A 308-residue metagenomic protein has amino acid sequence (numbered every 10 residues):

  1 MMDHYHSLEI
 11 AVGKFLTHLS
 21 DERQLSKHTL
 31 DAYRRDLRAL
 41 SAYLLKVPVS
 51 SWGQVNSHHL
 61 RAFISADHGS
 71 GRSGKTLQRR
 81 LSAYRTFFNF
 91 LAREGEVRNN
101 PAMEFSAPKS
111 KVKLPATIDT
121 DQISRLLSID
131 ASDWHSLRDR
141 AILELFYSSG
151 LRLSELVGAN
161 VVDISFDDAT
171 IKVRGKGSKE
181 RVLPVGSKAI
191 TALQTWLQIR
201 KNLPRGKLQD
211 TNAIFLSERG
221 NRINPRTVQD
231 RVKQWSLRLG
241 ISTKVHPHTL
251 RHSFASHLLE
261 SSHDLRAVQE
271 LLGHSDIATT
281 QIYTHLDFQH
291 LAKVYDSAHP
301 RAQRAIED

Functional and structural regions predicted by a protein language model:
M1-D308: Conserved catalytic core of the tyrosine transesterase superfamily
